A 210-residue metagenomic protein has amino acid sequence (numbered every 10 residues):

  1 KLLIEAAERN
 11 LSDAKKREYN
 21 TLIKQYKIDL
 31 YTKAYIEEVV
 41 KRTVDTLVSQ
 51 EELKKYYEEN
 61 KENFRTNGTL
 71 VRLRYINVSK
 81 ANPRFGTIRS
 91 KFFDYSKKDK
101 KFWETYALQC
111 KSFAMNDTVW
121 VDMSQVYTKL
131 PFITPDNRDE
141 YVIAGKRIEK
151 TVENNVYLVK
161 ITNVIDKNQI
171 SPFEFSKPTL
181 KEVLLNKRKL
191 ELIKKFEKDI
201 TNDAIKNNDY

Functional and structural regions predicted by a protein language model:
K1-Y210: Peptidyl-prolyl cis-trans isomerase
